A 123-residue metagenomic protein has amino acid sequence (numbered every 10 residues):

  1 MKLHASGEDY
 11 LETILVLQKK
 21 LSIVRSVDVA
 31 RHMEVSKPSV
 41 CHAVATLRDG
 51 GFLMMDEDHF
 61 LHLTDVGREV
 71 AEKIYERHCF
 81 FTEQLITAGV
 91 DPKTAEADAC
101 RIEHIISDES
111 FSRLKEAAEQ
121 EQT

Functional and structural regions predicted by a protein language model:
K2-V35: N-terminal helix-turn-helix DNA-binding core of bacterial DNA-binding proteins
H4, L63-T64, S107: Residue-level signal for threonine
V24, H78-F80, E96: A generic alpha-helix surface/boundary motif
V24-E57: Canonical helix-turn-helix DNA-binding module
S36, G89-K93: Helix N-cap / loop-to-helix initiation motif
H59-R77: Basic, amphipathic "hinge/linker" alpha-helix immediately C-terminal to the N-terminal HTH DNA-binding motif
R68, T82-I86, E96-C100: Amphipathic alpha-helical segments within well-ordered protein domains
A97-T123: C-terminal regulatory/oligomerization modules of transcriptional regulators
